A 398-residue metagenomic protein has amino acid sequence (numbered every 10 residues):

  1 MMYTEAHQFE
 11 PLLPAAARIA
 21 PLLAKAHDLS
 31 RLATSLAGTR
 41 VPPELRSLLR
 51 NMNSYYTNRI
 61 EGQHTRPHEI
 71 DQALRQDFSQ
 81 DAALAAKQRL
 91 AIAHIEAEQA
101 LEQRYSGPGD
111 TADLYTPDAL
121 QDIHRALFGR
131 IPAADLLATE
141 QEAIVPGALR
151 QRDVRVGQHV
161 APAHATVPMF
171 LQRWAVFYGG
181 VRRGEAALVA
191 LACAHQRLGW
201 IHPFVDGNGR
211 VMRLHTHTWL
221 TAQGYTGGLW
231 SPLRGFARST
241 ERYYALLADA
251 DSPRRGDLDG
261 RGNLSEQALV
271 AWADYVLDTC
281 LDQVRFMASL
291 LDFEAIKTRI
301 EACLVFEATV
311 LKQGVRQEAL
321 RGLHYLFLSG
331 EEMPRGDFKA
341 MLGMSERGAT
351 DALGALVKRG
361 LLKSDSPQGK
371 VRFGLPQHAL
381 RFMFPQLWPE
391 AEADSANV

Functional and structural regions predicted by a protein language model:
M1-V398: FIC/Doc superfamily catalytic core
